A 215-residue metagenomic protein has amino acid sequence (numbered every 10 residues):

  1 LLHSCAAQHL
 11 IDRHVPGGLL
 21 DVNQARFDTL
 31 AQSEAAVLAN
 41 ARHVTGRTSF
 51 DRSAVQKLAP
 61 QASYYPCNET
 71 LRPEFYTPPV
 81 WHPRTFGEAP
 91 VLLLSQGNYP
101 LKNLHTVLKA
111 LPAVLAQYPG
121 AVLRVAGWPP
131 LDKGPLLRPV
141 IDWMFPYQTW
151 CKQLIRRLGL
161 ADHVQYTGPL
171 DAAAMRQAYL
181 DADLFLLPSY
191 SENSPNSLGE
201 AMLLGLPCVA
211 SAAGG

Functional and structural regions predicted by a protein language model:
Q8-H43: Membrane-proximal helix-turn-helix segments that form the acceptor-binding/catalytic region of lipid-linked
T45, P83-K102, L108-A113, L123-R124 (+1 more regions): Conserved donor-binding/catalytic core segment of Leloir-type glycosyltransferases
Q56, T70-E88, Q177: Acidic anion/phosphate-binding donor-loop and adjacent secondary structure in glycosyltransferase catalytic cores
L137-P169, A173: Nucleotide-activated donor-binding/catalytic signature segment of Leloir-type glycosyltransferases, i.e., the conserved
P169, Q177-A182: Short alpha-helical donor nucleotide-sugar binding micro-motif in glycosyltransferases
F185-L186: A short hydrophobic beta-strand element within the catalytic core of glycosyltransferases that build diverse glycans
Y190: Aromatic "clamp/platform" in nucleotide-sugar-dependent glycosyltransferases that forms part of the donor/acceptor
P207-A210: Short hydrophobic beta-strand element within catalytic cores of glycosyltransferases and related nucleotide-activated
